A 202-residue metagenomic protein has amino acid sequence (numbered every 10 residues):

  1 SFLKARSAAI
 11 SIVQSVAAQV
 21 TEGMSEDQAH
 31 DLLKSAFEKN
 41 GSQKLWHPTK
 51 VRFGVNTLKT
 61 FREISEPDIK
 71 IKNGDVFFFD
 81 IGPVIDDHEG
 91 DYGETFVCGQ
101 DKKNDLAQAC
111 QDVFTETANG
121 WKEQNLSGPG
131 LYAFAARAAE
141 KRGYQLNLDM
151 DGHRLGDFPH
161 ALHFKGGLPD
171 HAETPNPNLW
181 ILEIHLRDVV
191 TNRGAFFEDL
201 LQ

Functional and structural regions predicted by a protein language model:
S1-Q202: Active-site neighborhoods and metal-handling regions in enzymes and metal-associated proteins
